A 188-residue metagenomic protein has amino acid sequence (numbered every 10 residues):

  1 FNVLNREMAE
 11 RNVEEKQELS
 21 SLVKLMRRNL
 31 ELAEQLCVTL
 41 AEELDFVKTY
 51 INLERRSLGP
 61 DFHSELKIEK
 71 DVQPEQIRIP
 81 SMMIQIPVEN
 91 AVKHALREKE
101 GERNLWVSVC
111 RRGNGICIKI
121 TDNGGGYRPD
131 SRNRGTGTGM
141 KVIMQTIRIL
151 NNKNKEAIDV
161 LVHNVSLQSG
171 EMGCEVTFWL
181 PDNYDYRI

Functional and structural regions predicted by a protein language model:
F1-H163: Two-component histidine phosphotransfer core
Q168-I188: C-terminal end segment of the histidine kinase catalytic
